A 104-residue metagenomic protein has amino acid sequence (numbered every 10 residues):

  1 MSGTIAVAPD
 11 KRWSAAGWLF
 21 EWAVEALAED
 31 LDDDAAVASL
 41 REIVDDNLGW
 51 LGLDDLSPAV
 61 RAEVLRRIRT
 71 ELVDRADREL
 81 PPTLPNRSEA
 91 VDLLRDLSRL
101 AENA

Functional and structural regions predicted by a protein language model:
M1-N103: Acidic (Asp/Glu-rich) sequence patches and key acidic residues that form negatively charged surfaces used
